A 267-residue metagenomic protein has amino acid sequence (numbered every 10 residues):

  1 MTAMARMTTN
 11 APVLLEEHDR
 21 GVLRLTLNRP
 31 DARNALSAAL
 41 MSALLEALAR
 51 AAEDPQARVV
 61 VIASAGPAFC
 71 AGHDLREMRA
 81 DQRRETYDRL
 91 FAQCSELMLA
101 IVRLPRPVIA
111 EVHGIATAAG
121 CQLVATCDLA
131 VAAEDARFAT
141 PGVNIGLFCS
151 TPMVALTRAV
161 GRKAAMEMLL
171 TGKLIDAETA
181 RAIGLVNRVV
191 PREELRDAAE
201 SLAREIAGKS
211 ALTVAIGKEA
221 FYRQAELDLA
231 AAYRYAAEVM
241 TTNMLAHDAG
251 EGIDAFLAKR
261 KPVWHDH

Functional and structural regions predicted by a protein language model:
M1-R20, E53, G172-E178, D197 (+2 more regions): C-terminal alpha-helix plus adjacent terminal tail
T2-A65, L99: Conserved CoA-thioester-binding segment of acyl-CoA-metabolizing enzymes
L25, R29, L44, I62 (+6 more regions): Terminal peptide-recognition signature
L40-L44, L90-Q93, L195, A236: Hydrophobic alpha-helical membrane-association signature
S42, S64-A100, A116, D228: Glycine- (often His-adjacent) and acidic-residue-rich active-site loop that binds/positions the CoA thioester
L99-V214, L245-A246, G250-D254, R260: Crotonase-fold acyl-CoA enzyme core
